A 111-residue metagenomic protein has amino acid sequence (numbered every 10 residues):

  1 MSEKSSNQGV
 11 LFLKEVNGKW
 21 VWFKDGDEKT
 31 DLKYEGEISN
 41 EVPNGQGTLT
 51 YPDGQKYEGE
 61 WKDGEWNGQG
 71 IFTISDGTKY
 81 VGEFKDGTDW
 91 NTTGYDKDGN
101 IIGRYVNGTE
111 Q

Functional and structural regions predicted by a protein language model:
M1-Q111: Glycine/tyrosine- and acidic-biased, solvent-exposed loop/turn segments at the edges of beta-strands
